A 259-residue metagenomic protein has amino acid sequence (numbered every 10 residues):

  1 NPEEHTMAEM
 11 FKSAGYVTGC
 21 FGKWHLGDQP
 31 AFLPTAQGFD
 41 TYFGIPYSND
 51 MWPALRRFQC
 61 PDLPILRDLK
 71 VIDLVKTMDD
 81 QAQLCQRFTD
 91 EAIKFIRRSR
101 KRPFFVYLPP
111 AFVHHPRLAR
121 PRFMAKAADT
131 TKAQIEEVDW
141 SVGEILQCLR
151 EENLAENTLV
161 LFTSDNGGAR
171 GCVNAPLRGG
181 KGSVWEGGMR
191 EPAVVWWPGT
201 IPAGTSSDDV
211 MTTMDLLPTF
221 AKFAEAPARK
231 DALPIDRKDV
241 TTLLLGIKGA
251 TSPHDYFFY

Functional and structural regions predicted by a protein language model:
N1-Y259: Formylglycine-dependent sulfatase
